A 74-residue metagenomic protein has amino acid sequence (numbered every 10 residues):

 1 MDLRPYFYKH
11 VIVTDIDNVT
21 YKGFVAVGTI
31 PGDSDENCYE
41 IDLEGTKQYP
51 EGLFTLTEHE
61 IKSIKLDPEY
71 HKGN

Functional and structural regions predicted by a protein language model:
M1-N74: Conserved RNA-binding domains used in RNP assembly and mRNA/RNA metabolism
